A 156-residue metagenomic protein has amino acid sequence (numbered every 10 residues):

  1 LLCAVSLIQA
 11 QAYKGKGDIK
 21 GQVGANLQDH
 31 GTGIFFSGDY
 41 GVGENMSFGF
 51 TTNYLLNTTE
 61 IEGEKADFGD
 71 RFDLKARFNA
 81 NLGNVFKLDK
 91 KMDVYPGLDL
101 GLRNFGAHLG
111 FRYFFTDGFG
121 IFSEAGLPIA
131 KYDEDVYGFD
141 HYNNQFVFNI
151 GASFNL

Functional and structural regions predicted by a protein language model:
L2-Q9: Hydrophobic h-region of N-terminal signal peptides that target proteins for export in Gram-negative bacteria
Q9-F48, F78, G83, Q145-N149 (+1 more regions): Short glycine/proline- and aromatic-enriched beta-strand/turn motifs that initiate or cap beta-hairpins
Q11-N26, T58-G63, K91, P96 (+2 more regions): Primarily recognizes Gram-negative and organellar outer-membrane beta-barrels
Q22-I34, A66-F68, G97-H108, V136-Q145: Solvent-exposed loop/turn segments connecting transmembrane beta-strands in outer-membrane beta-barrel proteins
D39-D117, F154: Gram-negative (and chloroplast) outer-membrane scaffold detector with strong preference for beta-barrel transmembrane
T51, L55-E62, R112-L156: Predominantly the C-terminal beta-signal and adjacent terminal strand-loop region of outer-membrane beta-barrel
